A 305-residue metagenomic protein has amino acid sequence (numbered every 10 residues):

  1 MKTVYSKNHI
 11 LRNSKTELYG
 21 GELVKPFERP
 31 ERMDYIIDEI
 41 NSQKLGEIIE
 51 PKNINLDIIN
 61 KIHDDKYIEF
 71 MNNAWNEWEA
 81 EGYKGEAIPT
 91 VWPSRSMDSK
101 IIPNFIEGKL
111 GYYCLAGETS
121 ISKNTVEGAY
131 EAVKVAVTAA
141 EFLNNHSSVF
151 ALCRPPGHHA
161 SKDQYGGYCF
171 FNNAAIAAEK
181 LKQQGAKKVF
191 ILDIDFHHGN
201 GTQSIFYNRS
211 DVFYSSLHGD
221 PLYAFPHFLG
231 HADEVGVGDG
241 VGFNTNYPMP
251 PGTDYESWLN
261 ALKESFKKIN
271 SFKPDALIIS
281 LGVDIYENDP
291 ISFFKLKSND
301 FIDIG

Functional and structural regions predicted by a protein language model:
M1-L192, H197-G305: HDAC/HDAC-like amidohydrolase catalytic core signature
